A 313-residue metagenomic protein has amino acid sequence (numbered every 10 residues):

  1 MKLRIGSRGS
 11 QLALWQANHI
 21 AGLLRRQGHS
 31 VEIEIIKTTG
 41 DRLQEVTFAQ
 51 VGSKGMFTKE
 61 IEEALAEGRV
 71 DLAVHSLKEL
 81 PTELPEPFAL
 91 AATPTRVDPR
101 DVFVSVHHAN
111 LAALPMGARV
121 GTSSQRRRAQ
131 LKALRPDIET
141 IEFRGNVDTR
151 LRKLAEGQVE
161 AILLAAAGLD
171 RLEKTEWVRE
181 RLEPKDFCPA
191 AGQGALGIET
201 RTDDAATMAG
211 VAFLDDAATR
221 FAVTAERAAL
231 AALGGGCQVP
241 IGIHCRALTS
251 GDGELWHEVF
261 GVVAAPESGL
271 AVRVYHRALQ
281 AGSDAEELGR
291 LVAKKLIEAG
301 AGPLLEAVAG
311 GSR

Functional and structural regions predicted by a protein language model:
M1-T39, L43-Q44, Q50, A133-R313: Small-molecule-sensing regulatory modules
Q11-L23, S53-F57, T82, R119 (+1 more regions): N-terminal winged-helix
V46-L72: Short, structured active-site "lid" loops
V70-V74, E160-A161: Short, Asp-centered acidic motifs that coordinate Mg2+ and/or phosphate in catalytic or ligand-binding sites
L77-L80, E86-I138: A conserved helix-loop-strand patch within extracytoplasmic ligand-binding domains of the periplasmic binding
P81-T82, R171: Short glycine-rich, flexible loops that bind phosphorylated cofactors or substrates
